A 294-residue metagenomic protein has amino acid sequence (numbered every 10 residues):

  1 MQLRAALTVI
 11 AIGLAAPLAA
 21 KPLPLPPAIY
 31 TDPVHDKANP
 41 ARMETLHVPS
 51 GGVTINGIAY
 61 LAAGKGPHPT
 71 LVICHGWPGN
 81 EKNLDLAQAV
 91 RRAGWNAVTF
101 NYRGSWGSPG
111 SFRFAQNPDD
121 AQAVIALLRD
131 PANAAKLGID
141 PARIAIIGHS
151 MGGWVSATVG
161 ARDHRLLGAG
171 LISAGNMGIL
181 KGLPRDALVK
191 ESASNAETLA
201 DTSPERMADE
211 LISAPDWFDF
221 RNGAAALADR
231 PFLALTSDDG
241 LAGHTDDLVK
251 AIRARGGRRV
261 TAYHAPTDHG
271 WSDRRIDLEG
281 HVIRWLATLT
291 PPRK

Functional and structural regions predicted by a protein language model:
P22-K65: N-terminal cap/lid segment of alpha/beta-hydrolase-fold proteins
P26, T158-M207: Hydrolase active-site cap/lid region
H68, H75-G79: Active-site glycine-rich loops that stabilize anionic/oxyanionic intermediates across multiple enzyme folds
V90-P109: Conserved alpha/beta-hydrolase
F112-G138: Alpha/beta-hydrolase active-site loop
K136-S150: Alpha/beta-hydrolase fold nucleophile elbow
L211-G280: Serine-hydrolase catalytic core
R275-K294: Catalytic active-site module of serine/aspartate enzymes centered on a nucleophile-bearing elbow/loop
